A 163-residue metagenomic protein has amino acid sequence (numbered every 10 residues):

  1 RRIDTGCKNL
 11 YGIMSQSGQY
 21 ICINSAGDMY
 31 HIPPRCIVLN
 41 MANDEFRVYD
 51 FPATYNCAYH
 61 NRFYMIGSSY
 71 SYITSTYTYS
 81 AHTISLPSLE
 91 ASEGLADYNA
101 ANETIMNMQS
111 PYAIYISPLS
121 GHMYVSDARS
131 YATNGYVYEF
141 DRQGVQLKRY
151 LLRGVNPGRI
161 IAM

Functional and structural regions predicted by a protein language model:
R1-T5, F46-T54, E90-M106, L147-G154: Beta-propeller fold detector
R1-Y30: Solenoidal tandem-repeat scaffolds enriched in leucines and small polar residues
T5-Q16, D50-R62, M106-Y115, G154-M163: Repeated scaffold domains used in trafficking and secretory/extracellular systems, primarily beta-propellers
Y20-I23, Y64-I66, G121-S126: Conserved beta-propeller blade signature
N24-D28, I66-S71, T76, A128-S130: Short loop/turn segments immediately following the C-termini of beta-strands
Y30-V38, Y72-I84, A132-Y138: Structural motif
N40-D44, S85-E90, F140-V145: Short loop/turn segments that connect beta-strands within beta-propeller blades
N102-G144: C-terminal structured domain segments
